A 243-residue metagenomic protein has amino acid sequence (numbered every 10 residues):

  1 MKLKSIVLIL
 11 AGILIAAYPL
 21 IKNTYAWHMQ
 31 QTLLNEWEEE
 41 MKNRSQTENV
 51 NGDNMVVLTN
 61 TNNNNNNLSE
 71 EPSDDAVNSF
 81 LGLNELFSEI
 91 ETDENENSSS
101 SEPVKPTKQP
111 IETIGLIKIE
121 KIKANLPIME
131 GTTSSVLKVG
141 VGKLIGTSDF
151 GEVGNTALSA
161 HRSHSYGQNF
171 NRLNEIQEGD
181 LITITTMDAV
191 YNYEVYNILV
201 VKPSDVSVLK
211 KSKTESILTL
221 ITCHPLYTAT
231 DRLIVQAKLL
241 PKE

Functional and structural regions predicted by a protein language model:
K2, L8-Q177, L181-A189, Y193-E243: Solvent-exposed, non-transmembrane regions of membrane-associated and secreted proteins
